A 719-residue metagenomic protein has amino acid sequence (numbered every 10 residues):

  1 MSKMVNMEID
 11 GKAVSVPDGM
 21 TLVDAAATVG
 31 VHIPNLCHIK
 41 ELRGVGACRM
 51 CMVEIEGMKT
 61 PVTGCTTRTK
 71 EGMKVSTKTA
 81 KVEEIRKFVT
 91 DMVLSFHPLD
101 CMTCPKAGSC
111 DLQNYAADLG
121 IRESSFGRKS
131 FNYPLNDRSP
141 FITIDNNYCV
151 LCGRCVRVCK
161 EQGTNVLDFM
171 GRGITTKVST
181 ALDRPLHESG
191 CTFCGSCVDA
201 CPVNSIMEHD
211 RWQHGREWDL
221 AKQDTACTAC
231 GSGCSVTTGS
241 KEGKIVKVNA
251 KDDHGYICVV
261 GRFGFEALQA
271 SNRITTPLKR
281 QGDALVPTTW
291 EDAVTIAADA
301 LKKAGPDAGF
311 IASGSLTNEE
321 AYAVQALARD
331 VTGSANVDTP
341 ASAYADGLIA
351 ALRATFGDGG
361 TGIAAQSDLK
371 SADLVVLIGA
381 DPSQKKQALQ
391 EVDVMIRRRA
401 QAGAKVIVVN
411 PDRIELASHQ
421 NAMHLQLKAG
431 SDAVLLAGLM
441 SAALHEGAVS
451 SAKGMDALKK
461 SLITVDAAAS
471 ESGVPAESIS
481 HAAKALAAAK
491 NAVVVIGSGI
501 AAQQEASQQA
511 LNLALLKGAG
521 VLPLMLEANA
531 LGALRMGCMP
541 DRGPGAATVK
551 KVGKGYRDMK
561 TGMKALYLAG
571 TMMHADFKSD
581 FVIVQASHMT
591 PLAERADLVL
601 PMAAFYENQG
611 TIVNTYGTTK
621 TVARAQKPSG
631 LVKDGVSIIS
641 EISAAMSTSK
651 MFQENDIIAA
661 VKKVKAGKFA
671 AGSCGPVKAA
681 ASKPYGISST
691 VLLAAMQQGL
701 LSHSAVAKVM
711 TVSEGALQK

Functional and structural regions predicted by a protein language model:
V5, D10-G72, A80-I85: N-terminal cofactor/phosphate-binding cores enriched in small/glycine residues, especially glycine-rich loops such as
N6-E8, S15, M52, T143 (+20 more regions): Structured core elements
R49-C194, V198-T228, S232-C234, K241-K244 (+1 more regions): Fe-S ferredoxin-like electron-transfer domains and their immediately adjacent linker/connector regions across
N147, L186-G190, W212-C230, N272-K683 (+1 more regions): Cofactor-pocket helix-loop regions in the catalytic cores of large enzyme subunits
S240, A250, G261, L327-V331 (+2 more regions): Non-catalytic terminal/interface segments that mediate subunit docking, oligomerization, and allosteric communication
K241-T276, V394: Extended active-site and interfacial segments that coordinate phosphate-rich ligands in large catalytic machineries
L692-Q718: Intrinsic disorder and flexible/low-complexity segments
